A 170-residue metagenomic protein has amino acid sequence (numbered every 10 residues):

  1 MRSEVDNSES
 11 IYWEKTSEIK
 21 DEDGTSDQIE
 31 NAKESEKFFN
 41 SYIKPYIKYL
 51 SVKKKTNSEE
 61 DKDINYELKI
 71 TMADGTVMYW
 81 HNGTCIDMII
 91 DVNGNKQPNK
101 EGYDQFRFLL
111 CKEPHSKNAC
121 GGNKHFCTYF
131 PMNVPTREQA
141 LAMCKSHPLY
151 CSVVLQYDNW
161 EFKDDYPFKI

Functional and structural regions predicted by a protein language model:
M1-K20: Membrane-proximal N-terminal amphipathic helix
G24-I170: Intrinsically disordered, low-complexity regions enriched in Pro/Ser/Thr/Gly and acidic residues
